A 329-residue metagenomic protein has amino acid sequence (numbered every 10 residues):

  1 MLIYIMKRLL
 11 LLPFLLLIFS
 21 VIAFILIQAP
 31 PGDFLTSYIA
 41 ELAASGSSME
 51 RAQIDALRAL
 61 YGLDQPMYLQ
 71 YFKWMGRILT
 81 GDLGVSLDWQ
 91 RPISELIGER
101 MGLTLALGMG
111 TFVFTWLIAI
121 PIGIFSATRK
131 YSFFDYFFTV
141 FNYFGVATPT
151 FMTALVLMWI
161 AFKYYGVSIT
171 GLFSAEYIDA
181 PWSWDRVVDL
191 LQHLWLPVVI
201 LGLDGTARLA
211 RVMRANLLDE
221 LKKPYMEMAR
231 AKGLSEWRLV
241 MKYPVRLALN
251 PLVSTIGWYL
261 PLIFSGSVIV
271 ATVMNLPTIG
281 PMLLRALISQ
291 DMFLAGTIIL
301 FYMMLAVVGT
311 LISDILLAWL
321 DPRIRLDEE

Functional and structural regions predicted by a protein language model:
M1-A29, K242: Charged, compositionally biased N-terminal leader segments and the immediate start of the first structured element
L2-I3, M101-F134, T150, Y177-E329: Alpha-helical transmembrane segments of integral membrane proteins, especially multi-pass inner/plasma-membrane
L12, S20, W116, Y143 (+4 more regions): Residue-level recognition of pore/gate-forming positions within transmembrane alpha-helices of multi-pass
L16, S20, F24-G32, S37 (+6 more regions): Membrane-embedded alpha-helical segments of multi-pass transporters/permeases
L16-L69, Y165-R186: Hydrophobic alpha-helical transmembrane segments of membrane transport/permease proteins and related membrane-embedded
I22-A29, G76, F141-L172, I200-T206: Membrane-water interface segments at the C-terminal ends of transmembrane alpha-helices in multi-pass inner-membrane
S48-T80, N275-A286: Short hydrophobic, aromatic-rich alpha-helical segments embedded in or entering the lipid bilayer of multi-pass
G62-I120: An internal, D/E-rich "acidic patch" concept
